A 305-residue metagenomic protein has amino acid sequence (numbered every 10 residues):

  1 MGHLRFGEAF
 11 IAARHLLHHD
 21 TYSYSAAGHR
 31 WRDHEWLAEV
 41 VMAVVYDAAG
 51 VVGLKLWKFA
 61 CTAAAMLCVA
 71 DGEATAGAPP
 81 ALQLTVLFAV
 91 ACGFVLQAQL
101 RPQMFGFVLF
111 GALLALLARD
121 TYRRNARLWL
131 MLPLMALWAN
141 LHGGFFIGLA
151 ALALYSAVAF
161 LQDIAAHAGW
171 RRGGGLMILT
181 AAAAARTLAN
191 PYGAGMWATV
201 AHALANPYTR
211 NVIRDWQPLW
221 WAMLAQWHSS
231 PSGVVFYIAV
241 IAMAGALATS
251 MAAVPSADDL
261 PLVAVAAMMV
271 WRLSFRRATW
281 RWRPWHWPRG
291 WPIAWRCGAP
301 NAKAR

Functional and structural regions predicted by a protein language model:
D33-V44, A198-V235: Juxtamembrane membrane-water interface segments that cap and precede transmembrane helices
L56-A76: Transmembrane-helix motifs of polytopic, lipid-linked glycan transferases
V69-C92, F107-V108: Transmembrane-helix signature of polytopic, membrane-embedded enzymes that assemble or transfer cell-envelope glycans
T75, D163-L176, V234-V235, A242-V265: Membrane-interface helix-loop-helix junctions at transmembrane boundaries of multi-pass membrane enzymes, predominantly
V90-F94, L128-G143, A182-T187, A267-L273: Membrane-interface alpha helices of multi-pass inner-membrane proteins
A98-F105: Short acidic/glycine- and proline-prone juxtamembrane loop motifs at membrane-interface regions of multi-pass membrane
L113-L128, A246-V254: Membrane-interface transmembrane helices that cradle and orient dolichyl/undecaprenyl
R119-A136, G173-I178, L260-A264: Short hydrophobic alpha-helices at membrane interfaces in multi-pass membrane enzymes
